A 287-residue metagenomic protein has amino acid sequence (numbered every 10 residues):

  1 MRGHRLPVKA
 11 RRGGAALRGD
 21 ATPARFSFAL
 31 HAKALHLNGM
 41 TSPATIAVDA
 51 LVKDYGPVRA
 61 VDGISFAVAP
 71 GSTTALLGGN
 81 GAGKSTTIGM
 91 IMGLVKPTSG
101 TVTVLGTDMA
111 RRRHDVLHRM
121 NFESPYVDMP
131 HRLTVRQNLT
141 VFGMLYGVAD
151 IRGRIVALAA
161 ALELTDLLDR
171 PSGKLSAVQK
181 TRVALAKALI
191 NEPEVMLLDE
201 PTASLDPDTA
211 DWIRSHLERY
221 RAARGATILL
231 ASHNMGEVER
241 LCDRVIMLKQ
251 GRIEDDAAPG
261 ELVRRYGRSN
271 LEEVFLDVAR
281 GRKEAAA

Functional and structural regions predicted by a protein language model:
T140, M144-L167: Conserved ABC ATPase "signature" region
P171-V178: Conserved ABC ATPase signature
E192: Conserved catalytic motifs of ABC-family nucleotide-binding domains
M196-E200: Catalytic Walker B motif of ABC-type/P-loop ATPase nucleotide-binding domains
D211-A223: Helical segment within the ABC ATPase nucleotide-binding domain
D256-A257: ABC ATPase "signature
